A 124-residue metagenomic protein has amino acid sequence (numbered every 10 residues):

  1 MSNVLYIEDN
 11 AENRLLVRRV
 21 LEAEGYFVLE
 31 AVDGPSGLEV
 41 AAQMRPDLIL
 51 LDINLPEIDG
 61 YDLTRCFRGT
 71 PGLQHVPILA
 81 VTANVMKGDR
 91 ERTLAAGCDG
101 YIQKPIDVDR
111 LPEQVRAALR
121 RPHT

Functional and structural regions predicted by a protein language model:
E8: Conserved acidic carboxylate
A11-L29: Two-component/phosphorelay signaling modules centered on CheY-like receiver
L15, I106-V115: C-terminal output helix
M44-L50, L55: Active-site beta3 strand of CheY-like receiver
P56, Q74, M86: The feature encodes the CheY-like receiver
